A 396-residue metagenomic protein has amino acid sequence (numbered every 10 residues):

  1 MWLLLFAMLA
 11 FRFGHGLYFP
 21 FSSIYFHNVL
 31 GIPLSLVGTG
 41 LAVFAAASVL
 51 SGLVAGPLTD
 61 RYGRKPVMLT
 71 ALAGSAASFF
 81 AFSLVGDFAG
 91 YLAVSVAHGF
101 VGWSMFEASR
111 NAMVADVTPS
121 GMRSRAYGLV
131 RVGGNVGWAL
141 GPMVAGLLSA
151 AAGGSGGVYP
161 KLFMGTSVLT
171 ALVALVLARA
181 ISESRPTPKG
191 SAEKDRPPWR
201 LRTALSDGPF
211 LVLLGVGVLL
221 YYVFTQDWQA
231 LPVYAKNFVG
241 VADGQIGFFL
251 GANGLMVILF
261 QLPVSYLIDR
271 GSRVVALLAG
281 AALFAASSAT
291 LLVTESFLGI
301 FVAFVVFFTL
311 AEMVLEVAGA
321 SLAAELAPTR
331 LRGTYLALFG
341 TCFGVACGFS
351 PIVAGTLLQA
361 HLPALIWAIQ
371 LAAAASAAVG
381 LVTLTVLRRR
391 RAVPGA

Functional and structural regions predicted by a protein language model:
M1, S182-L214: Juxtamembrane intracellular "pre-TM" segments in multi-pass secondary transporters
L9, G90-M105, G299-V314: Hydrophobic core of transmembrane alpha-helices in multi-pass small-molecule transporters, especially MFS/SLC-type
F21-S35, Q229-Q245: Short amphipathic helix-loop junctions that connect adjacent transmembrane helices in Major Facilitator Superfamily/SLC
S51-G63, F260-R273, L358: Helix-to-loop junctions at the C-terminal end of transmembrane segments in multipass secondary transporters
A73-G86, A282-E295: C-terminal ends and interior cores of transmembrane alpha-helices in multi-pass membrane transporters/permeases
V96-N135: Cytoplasmic helix-loop-helix junction between adjacent transmembrane helices in 12-TM secondary transporters
V168-T187, G380-T385: C-terminal membrane-cytosol helix-exit motif in multi-pass small-molecule transporters
